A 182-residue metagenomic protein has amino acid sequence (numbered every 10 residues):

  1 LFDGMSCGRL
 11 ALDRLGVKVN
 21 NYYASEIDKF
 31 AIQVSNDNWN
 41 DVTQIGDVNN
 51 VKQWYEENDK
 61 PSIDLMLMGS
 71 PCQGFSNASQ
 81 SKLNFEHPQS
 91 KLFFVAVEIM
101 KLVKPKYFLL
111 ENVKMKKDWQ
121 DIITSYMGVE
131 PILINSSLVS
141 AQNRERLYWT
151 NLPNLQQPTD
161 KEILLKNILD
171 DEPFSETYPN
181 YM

Functional and structural regions predicted by a protein language model:
L1-M182: Conserved active-site and SAM-binding loop architecture of S-adenosyl-L-methionine-dependent nucleic-acid
